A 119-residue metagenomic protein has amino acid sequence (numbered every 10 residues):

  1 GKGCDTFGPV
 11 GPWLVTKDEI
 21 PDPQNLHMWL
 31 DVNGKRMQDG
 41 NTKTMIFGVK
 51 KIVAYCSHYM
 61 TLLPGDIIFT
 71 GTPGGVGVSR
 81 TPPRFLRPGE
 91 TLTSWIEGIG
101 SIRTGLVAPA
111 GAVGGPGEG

Functional and structural regions predicted by a protein language model:
G1-G119: Catalytic-pocket segment enriched in acidic/His residues
